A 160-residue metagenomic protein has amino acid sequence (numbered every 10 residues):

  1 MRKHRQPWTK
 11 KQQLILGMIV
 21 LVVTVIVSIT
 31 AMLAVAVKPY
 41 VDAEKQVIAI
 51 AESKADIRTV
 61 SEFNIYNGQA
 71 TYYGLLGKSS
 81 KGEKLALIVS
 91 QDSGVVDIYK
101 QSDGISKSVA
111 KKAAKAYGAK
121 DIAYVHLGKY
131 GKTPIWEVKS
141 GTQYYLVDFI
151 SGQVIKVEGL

Functional and structural regions predicted by a protein language model:
M1-T9: N-terminal Lys/Arg-rich, disordered targeting/topogenic segments
I15-M32: Hydrophobic membrane-insertion alpha-helices, especially the h-region of bacterial N-terminal signal peptides
L21-I26, A49-I50, K84-V89: Short amphipathic alpha-helical segments, especially helix-boundary/capping motifs
T30-F63, I98-Y130: Short, non-transmembrane alpha-helical segments in secretory-pathway proteins
G68-G94, S108-L160: Conserved histidines in hydrophobic membrane contexts and catalytic metal-binding motifs
